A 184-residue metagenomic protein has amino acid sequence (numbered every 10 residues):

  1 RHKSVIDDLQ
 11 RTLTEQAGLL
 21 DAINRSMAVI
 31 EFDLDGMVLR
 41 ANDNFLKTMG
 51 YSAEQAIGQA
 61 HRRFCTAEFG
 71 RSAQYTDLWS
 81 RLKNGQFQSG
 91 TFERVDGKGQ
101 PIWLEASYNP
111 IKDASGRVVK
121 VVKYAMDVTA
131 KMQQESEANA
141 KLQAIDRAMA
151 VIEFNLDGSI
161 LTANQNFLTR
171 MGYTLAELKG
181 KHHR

Functional and structural regions predicted by a protein language model:
H2-V5, R117-D127: PAS-family sensory domains
S4-T14, M132-D146: Sensory-domain boundary/capping and coupling elements
V29, G36-L39, V151, G158-L161: Conserved hydrophobic beta-strand signature of PAS-family and PAS-like sensory domains
D33, N42-F45, N164-F167: N-terminal capping loop/helix in small sensory signaling domains highlighted by a polar->aromatic N-x2-3-F motif
F45-A56, F167-K179: PAS/PAS-like sensory domain cap-loop motif
Q55-F69, E177-R184: PAS-family sensory/regulatory domains
K83, E93-G99, K112-D113: PAS-family sensory domains
A106-Y108, A125: Sensory-domain boundary capping and coupling elements
